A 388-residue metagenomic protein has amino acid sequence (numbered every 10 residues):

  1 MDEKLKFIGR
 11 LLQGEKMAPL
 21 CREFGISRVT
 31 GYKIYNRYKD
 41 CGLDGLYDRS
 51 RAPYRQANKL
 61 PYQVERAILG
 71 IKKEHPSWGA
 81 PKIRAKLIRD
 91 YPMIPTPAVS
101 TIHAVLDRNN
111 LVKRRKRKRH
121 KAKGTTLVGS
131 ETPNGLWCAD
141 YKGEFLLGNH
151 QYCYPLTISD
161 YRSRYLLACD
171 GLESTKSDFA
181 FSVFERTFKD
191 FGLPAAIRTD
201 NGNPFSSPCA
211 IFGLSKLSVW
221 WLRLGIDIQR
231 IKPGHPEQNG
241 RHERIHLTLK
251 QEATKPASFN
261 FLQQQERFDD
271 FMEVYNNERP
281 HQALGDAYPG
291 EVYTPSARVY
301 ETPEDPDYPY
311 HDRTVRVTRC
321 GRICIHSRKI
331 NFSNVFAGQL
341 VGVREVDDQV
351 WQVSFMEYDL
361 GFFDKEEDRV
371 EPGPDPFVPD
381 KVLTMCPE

Functional and structural regions predicted by a protein language model:
M1-E15, E65-E74: Short, amphipathic alpha-helical "recognition" segments used to contact nucleic acids or chromatin
F7, L20-C21, G31-I34, G42 (+14 more regions): Mobile genetic element proteins and their domesticated derivatives, centered on retroelements and DNA transposons
L43-C138, E144, S215-S218, P289-R298: Basic, flexible linker segments flanking DNA-binding modules in nucleic acid-interacting mobile-element proteins
Y62, S100, A104-S159, S163-L166 (+4 more regions): Mobile-element integrase/transposase regions, centering on the N-terminal DNA-binding/Zn-coordinating module
F188-I211, K232-G234, N239, Y288-P289: Acidic/histidine-rich, metal-coordinating catalytic segments
G213, L217-E301, G342-Q349: Charged alpha-helix within mobile-element recombinases
M272, N276-E388: C-terminal, beta-rich DNA-binding module of retroviral/retroelements integrases
